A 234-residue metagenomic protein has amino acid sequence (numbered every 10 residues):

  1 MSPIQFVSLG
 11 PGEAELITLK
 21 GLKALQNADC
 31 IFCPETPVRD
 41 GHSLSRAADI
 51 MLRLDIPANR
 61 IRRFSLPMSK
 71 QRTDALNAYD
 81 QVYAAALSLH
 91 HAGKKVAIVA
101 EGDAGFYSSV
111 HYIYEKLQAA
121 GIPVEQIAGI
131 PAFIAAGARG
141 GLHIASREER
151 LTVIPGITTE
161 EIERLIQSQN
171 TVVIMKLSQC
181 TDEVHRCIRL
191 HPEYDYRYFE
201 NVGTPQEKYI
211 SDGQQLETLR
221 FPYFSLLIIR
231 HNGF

Functional and structural regions predicted by a protein language model:
M1-A14, L19-L22, Q26-I122, R186 (+3 more regions): Class I S-adenosyl-L-methionine
I4, I166-F234: A contiguous loop/helix-start segment that scaffolds small-molecule binding in enzyme catalytic cores
C33, R62-S65, Q126, S146 (+4 more regions): Structural signal for conserved beta-strand scaffold positions within catalytic alpha/beta enzyme cores
V38-G41, P131-I134, T181, T204-Q206: Short gly/pro/ser/thr-enriched loop/turn and capping motifs at secondary-structure boundaries
P67-R72, A132, T159-E161, T204-Q206: A short acidic, often aromatic-flanked loop/helix-cap motif at beta-alpha or helix-coil junctions that lines enzyme
Y83, G156-E160, T181: Structural motif corresponding to alpha-helix initiation and N-cap regions
V99-E101, I127, M175: Structural motif
G105-S168, N232: Class I SAM-dependent methyltransferase SAM-binding "motif I" and its flanking Rossmann-like core
